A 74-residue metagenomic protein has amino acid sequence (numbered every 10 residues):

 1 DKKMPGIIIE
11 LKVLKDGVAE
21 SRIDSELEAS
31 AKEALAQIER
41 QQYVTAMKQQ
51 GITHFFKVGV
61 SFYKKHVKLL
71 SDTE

Functional and structural regions predicted by a protein language model:
D1-E74: Structural signature of nuclease core domains in nucleic-acid processing machines
